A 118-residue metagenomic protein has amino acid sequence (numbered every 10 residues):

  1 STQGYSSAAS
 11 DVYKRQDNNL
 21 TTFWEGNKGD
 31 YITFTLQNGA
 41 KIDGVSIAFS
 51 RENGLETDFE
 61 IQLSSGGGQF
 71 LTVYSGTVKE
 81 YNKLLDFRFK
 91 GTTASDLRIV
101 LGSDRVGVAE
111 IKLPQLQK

Functional and structural regions predicted by a protein language model:
S1, S6-N38, A48-L55, K79 (+1 more regions): Disordered, acidic Ser/Thr/Pro-rich linker "stalks" and the adjacent N-terminal cap of the next globular domain
N19, Y31-A48, I61, L84-P114: Hydrophobic/aromatic beta-strand segments within beta-rich folds
E25, Q62, Y74-S75, V100: Residue-level detector of conserved, well-ordered beta-strand and adjacent loop positions that form binding/recognition
S50-E52, G66, D104: Short coil/turn motifs at secondary-structure junctions
G54-G67: Short, surface-exposed beta-strand/strand-loop-strand elements in extracellular ectodomains
E56, T72, V108-E110: Generic domain-boundary/flexible-linker signal
G67-G68, K118: Structural alpha-beta junctions
L71-K90: Extracellular carbohydrate recognition and processing domains and analogous Trp-centered ligand-binding platforms
